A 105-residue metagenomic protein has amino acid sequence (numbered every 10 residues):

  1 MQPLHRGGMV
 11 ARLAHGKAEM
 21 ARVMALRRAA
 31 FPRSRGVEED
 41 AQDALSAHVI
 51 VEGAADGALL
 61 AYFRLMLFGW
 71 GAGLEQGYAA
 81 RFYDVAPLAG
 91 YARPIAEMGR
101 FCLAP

Functional and structural regions predicted by a protein language model:
M1-L59: Short amphipathic alpha-helix that is part of the acyltransferase structural core
H15, G53-A55, L67-G69, R100-C102: Short, flexible loop/turn elements at secondary-structure junctions
V23-L26, P32, G71-G77, P94: Generic alpha-helix signal with a bias toward terminal, lower-confidence helices and secondary-structure junctions
I50, G57-L67, E97: Conserved beta-strand in the GNAT
A58, A72, P105: Short, acidic Gly/Pro/Ser/Thr-rich loop/turn segments
R64, F68-F82: A short, polar/charged loop-to-alpha-helix boundary motif
Q76-P105: Acyl-donor binding region in acyl/amide transferases
